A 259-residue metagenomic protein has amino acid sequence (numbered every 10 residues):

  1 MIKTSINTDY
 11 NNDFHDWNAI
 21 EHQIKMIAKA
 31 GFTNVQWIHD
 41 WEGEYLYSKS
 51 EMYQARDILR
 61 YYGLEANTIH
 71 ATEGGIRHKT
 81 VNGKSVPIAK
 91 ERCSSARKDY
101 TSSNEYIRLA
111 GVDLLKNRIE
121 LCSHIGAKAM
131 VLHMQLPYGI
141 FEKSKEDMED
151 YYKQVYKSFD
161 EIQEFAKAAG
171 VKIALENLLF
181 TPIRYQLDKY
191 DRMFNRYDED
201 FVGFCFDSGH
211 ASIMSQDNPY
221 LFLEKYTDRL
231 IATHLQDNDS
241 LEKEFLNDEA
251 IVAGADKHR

Functional and structural regions predicted by a protein language model:
I2-T8, V35-W37, A66-A71, M130-L132 (+3 more regions): Hydrophobic faces of well-ordered beta-strands that scaffold small-molecule active sites in alpha/beta enzyme cores
N7-N11, I38-E42, A71-G74, Q135-P137 (+3 more regions): Active-site beta-loop-alpha junctions enriched in small/polar residues
N18-H22, Y61, H78-G203: Active-site acidic/histidine proton-transfer and metal-coordination neighborhood in alpha/beta enzyme cores
A19-D40, I125-G126: Catalytic domains of carbohydrate-active enzymes, especially glycoside hydrolases
I24-K25, S48-N67, L114-G126, D160 (+2 more regions): Short amphipathic alpha-helices and their capping/turn segments at secondary-structure boundaries
N34-V35, Y156-K257: Acidic/histidine-rich catalytic cores of soluble enzymes
Q36-R60, M134-F141: Glycine-rich, proline-tolerant flexible connector loops at the mouths of alpha/beta enzymes
I69-V86, S240-L241: Short, solvent-exposed beta-strand-terminating loops
